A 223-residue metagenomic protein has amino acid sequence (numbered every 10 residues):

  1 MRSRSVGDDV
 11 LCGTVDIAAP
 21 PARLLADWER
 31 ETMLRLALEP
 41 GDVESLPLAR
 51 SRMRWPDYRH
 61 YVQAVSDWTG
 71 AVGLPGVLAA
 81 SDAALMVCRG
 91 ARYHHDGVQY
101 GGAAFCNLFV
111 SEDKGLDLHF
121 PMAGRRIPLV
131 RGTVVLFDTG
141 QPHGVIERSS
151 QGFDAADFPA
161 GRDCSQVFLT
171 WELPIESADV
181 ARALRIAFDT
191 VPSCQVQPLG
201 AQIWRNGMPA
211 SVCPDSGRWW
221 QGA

Functional and structural regions predicted by a protein language model:
M1-V77: Non-heme Fe(II)/2-oxoglutarate
L11-C12, A19, R30, Q99 (+4 more regions): Low-complexity, compositionally biased segments
C12, A80, A103, C164-Q166: Sequence-level motif detector for i,i+2 pairs with an aromatic at +2
P20, P47, L85-M86, L129 (+2 more regions): Alpha-helical protein-protein interaction elements
A71, G76-L136, Q141: Catalytic core of non-heme Fe(II) oxygenases with the double-stranded beta-helix
H119-A223: Catalytic core of Fe(II)/2-oxoglutarate
